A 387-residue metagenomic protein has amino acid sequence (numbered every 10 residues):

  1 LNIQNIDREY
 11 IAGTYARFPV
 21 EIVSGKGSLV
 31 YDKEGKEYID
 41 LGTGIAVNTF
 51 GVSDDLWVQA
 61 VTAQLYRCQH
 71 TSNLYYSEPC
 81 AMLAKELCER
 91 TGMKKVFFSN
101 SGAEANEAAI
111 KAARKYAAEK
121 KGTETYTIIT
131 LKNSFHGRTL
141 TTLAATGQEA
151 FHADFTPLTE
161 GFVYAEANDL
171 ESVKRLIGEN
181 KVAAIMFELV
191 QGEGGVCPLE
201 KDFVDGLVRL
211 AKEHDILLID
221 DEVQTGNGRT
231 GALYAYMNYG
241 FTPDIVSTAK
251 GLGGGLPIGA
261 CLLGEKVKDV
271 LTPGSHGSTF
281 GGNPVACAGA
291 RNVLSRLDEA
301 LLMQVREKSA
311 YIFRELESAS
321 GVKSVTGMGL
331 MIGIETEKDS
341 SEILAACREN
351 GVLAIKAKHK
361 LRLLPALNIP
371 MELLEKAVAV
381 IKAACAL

Functional and structural regions predicted by a protein language model:
L1-L387: Conserved N-terminal phosphate-binding loop of PLP-dependent enzymes in the Aspartate aminotransferase
